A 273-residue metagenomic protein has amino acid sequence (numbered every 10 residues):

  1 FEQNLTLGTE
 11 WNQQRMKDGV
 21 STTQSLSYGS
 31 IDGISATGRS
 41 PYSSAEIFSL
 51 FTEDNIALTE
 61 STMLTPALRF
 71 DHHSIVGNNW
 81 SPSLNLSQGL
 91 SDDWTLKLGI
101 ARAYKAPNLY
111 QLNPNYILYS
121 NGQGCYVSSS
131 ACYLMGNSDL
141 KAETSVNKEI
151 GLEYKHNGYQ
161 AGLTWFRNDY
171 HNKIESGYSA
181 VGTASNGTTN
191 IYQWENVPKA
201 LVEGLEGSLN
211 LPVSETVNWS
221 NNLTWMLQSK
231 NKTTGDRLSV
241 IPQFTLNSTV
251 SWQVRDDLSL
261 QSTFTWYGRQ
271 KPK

Functional and structural regions predicted by a protein language model:
F1, E46, N55-A57, F70 (+10 more regions): Residue-level signature of outer-membrane beta-barrel architecture
F1, K17, S40-E46, L58 (+6 more regions): Short sequence motifs at beta-strands and strand-loop junctions characteristic of Gram-negative outer-membrane
F1-V76, G89-S91, G162, P212 (+1 more regions): Face-selective signature of the C-terminal outer-membrane beta-barrel domain
L7-Q13, P66-F70, L98-R102, Q111 (+3 more regions): Transmembrane beta-barrel strands of outer-membrane/channel proteins
K17, G89, L96-K97, Q111 (+2 more regions): Membrane-embedded beta-barrel scaffold of Gram-negative outer-membrane proteins
G19-S40, Y110-S138, G177-Q193, K273: Solvent-exposed loop segments that connect transmembrane elements
E46-T52, L64, L68, W80-L86 (+6 more regions): Hydrophobic, lipid-facing positions within transmembrane beta-strands of outer-membrane proteins
A57-M63, W165-Y170, V181, N186-P272: Gram-negative outer-membrane beta-barrel transporters
